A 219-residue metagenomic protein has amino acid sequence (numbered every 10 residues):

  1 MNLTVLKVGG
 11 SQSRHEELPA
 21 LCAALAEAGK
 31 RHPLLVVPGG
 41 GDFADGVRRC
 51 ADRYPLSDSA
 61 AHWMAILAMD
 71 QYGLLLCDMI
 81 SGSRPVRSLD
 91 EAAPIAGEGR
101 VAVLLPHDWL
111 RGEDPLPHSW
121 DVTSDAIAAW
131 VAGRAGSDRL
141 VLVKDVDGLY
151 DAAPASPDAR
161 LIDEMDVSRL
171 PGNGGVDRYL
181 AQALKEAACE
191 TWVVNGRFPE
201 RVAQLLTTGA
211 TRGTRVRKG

Functional and structural regions predicted by a protein language model:
M1-G219: C-terminal catalytic "cap/lid" subdomain
